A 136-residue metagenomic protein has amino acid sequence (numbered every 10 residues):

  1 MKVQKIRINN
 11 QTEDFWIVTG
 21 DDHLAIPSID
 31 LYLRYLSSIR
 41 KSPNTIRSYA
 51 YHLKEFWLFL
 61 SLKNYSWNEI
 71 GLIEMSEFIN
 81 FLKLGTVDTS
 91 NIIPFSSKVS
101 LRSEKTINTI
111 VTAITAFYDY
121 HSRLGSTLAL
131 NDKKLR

Functional and structural regions predicted by a protein language model:
M1-K41, A50-W57, E77: Basic/aromatic DNA-contact patch characteristic of tyrosine site-specific recombinases
I29-N44, K54-R136: N-terminal core-binding DNA-recognition domain of tyrosine recombinases/integrases
R47: Solvent-exposed loop and edge beta-strand segments that line ligand/cofactor-binding and catalytic clefts
